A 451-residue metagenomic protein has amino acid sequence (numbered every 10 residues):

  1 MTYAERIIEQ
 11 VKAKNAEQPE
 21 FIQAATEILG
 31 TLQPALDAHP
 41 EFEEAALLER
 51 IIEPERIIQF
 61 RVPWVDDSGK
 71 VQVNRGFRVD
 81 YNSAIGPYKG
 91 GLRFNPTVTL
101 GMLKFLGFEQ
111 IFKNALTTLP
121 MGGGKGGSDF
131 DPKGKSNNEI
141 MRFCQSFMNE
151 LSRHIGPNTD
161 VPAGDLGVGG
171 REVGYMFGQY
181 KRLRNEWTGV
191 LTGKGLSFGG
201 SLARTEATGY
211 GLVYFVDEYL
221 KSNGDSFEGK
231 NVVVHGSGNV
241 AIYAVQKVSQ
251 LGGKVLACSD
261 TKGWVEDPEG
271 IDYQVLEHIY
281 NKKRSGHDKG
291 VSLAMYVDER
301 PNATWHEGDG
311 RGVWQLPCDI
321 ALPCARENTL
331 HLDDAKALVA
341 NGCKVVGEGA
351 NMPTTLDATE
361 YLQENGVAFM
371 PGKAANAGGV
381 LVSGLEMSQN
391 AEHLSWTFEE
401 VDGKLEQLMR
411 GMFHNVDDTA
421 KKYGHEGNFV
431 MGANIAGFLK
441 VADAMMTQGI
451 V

Functional and structural regions predicted by a protein language model:
M1-L202, K440-I450: N-terminal ligand-binding/catalytic initiation module
T2-A24, A337-V451: Adenosine-phosphate binding glycine-rich loop
I8-E9, T26, L100, K104-F108 (+13 more regions): Predominant activation on well-ordered alpha-helical scaffold segments within soluble catalytic domains
G69, D165-L166, S201-T208, V233-S237 (+2 more regions): Active-site nucleophile and cofactor-binding loops and adjacent substrate-binding regions of central metabolic enzymes
G123-S128, G167-V168, E172, D260-V265 (+2 more regions): Glycine-rich beta-alpha junction loops
T159-A163, W187-L191, V234, A257-D260 (+5 more regions): General beta-strand structural signal in soluble alpha/beta enzymes
G200-Q315: Glycine-rich phosphate/diphosphate-binding loop of Rossmann-like nucleotide-binding domains
G263-F369, A374: Rossmann-like adenosine-cofactor binding region
